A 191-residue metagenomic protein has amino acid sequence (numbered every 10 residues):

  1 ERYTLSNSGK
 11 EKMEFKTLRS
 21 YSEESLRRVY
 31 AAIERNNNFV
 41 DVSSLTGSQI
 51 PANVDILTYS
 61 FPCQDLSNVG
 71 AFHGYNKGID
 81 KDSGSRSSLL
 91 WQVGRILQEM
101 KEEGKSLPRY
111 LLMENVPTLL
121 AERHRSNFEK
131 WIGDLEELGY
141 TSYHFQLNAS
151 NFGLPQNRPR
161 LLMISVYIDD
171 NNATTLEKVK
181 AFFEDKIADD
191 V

Functional and structural regions predicted by a protein language model:
E1-I50, V54: Glycine-rich phosphate-binding loop and adjoining beta1-alpha1-beta2 segment of Rossmann-like nucleotide-binding folds
L45-I56, L66-V191: Class I S-adenosyl-L-methionine
F61-P62: Short glycine-/small-residue-rich Rossmann-like dinucleotide-binding loops
